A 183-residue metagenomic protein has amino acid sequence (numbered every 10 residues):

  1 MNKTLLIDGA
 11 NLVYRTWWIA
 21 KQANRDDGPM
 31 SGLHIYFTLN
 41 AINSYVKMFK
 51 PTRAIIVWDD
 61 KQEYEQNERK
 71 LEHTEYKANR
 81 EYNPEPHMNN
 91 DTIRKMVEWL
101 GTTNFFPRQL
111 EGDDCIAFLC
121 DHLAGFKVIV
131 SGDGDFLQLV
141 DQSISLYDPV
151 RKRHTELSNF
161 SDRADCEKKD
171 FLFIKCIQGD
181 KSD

Functional and structural regions predicted by a protein language model:
N2-V130, F136-L146, V150-R153: Noncatalytic, basic helical substrate-engagement surface that gates or grips nucleic-acid strands
H154-D183: Feature 3881 marks metal-assisted phosphotransfer/nuclease machinery and their flanking interaction elements
